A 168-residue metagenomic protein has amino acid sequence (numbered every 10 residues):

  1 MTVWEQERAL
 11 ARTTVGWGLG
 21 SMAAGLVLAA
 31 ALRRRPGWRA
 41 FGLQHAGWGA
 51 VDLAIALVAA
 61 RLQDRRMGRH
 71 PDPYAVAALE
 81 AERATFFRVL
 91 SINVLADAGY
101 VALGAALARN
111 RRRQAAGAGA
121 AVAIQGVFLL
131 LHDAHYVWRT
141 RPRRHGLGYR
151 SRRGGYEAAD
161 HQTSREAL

Functional and structural regions predicted by a protein language model:
M1-G16, M22, R65, V76-R88 (+2 more regions): Replace "edges of transmembrane helices
T2, R35, H70-V76: Alpha-helix capping and helix-coil boundary motifs
Q6-T13, L32-L53, A84-V89: Transmembrane alpha-helix entry/boundary detector in multi-pass membrane proteins
W17-A24, W48-V58, A96-L103, Q125-H135: Membrane-embedded alpha-helical transmembrane segments of multi-pass integral membrane proteins
V27, R39, A60: Residue-level hotspots at or immediately adjacent to binding/recognition sites across diverse folds
V27-R33, A106-N110: Juxtamembrane "helix-exit" motif on the non-cytosolic side of transmembrane helices
I55-P71: Membrane-water interface of transmembrane alpha-helices
